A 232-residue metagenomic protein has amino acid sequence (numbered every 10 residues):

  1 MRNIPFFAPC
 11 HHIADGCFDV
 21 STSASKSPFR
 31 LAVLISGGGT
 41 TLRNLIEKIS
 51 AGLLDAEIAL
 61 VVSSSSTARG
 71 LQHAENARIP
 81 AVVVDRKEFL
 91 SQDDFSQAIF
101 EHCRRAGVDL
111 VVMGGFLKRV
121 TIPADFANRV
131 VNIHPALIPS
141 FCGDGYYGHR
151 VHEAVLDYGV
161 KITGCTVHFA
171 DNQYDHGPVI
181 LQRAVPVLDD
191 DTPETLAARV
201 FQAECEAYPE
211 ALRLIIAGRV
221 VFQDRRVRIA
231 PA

Functional and structural regions predicted by a protein language model:
R2-A232: One-carbon transfer enzymes
